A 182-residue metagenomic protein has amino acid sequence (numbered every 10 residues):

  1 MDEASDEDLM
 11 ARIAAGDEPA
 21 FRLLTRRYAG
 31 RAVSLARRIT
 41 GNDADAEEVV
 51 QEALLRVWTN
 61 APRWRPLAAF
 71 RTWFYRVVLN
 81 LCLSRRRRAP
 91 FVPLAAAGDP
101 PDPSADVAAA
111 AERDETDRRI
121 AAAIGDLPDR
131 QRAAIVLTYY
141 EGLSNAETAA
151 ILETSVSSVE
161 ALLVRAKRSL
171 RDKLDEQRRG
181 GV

Functional and structural regions predicted by a protein language model:
D2, A14-L23, V33-E52, V156 (+1 more regions): Short, charged helix-capping/linker segments at alpha-helix termini
D2-D6, S84, F91-D117, A122 (+1 more regions): Internal acidic/polar
R12, G98, D114, A122 (+2 more regions): C-terminal edge and immediately downstream basic/flexible tail or linker adjoining helix-turn-helix-like DNA-binding
A14-A15, R38-G41, E52-A69, R87-P90: Sigma70-family region 2
T25-D43, N60, I124, S169 (+1 more regions): Amphipathic, Lys/Arg- and hydrophobic-enriched alpha-helical face
Y28, V49, L162-R165, S169: Residues within the DNA-recognition helix of helix-turn-helix
T59-P66, R76-A95, R113, L174-E176: Arg/Lys-rich amphipathic alpha helix in sigma70-family domain 2
A121-G125, D129-A133, L137, E141-S158: Helix-turn-helix DNA-binding module
